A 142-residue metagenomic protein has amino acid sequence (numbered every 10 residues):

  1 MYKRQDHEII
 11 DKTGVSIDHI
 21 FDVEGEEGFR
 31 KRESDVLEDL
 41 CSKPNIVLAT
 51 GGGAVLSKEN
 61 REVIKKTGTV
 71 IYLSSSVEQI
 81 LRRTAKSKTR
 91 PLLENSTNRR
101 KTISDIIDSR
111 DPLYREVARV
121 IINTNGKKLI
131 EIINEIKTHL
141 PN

Functional and structural regions predicted by a protein language model:
M1-Q5: Conserved small/polar residues in nucleotide/adenosyl-binding loops
H7-G53, K58-K65, P91, S104 (+1 more regions): ATP-dependent small-molecule kinase phosphotransfer cores that center on conserved nucleotide phosphate-binding segments
H19, K66-D111: A glycine- and Lys/Arg-enriched "phosphate-lid" helix/loop adjacent to the NTP-binding pocket of small-molecule kinases
I46, T69, R119-V120: Well-ordered beta-strand positions
G52-A54, S76-E78, K127: Short glycine-rich anion-binding loops that position phosphate/pyrophosphate groups of nucleotides and phosphorylated
E59-E62, R82-K86, N134-E135: Short amphipathic alpha-helical segments
D108-N142: NTP-dependent small-molecule kinase module
